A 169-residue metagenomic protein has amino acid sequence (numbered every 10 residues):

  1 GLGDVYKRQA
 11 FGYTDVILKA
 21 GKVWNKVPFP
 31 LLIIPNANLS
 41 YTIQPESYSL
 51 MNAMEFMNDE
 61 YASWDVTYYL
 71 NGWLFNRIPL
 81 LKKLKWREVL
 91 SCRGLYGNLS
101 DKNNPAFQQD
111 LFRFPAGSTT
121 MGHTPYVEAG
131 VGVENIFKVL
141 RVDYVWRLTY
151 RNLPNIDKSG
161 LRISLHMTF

Functional and structural regions predicted by a protein language model:
G1-Y6: Short, small-residue-biased leader/transition segments that mark boundaries at the very start of proteins
K7-T14, F29, W73-E88, N103: Short loop/turn motifs that connect adjacent beta-strands in outer-membrane beta-barrel proteins
A20-K26, L70-G72, G94-S100, F137-V139 (+2 more regions): Transmembrane beta-strands of outer-membrane beta-barrel pores
A20-N58, L153: Outer-membrane beta-barrel translocator/channel fold
V27-P35, I78-L81, K102-Q109, N152-D157: Outer-membrane beta-barrel translocator domains and adjoining extracellular loop/strand segments of Gram-negative
E55-N58, M121-P125, N155-D157: Short sequence motifs at beta-strands and strand-loop junctions characteristic of Gram-negative outer-membrane
W64-V66, D157-F169: Outer-membrane beta-barrel "beta-signal"
K85-V131, N135: Outer-membrane beta-barrel transmembrane domain signature
